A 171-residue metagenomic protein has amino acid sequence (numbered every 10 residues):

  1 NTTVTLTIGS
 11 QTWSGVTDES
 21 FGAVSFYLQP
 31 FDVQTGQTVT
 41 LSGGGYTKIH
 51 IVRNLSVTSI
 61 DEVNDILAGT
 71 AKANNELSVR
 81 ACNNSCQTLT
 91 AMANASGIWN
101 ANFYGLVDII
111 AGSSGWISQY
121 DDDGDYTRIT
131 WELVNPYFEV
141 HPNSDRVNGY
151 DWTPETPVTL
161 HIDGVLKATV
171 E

Functional and structural regions predicted by a protein language model:
N1-E171: Ser/Thr-rich low-complexity repeats and stalk/linker segments
